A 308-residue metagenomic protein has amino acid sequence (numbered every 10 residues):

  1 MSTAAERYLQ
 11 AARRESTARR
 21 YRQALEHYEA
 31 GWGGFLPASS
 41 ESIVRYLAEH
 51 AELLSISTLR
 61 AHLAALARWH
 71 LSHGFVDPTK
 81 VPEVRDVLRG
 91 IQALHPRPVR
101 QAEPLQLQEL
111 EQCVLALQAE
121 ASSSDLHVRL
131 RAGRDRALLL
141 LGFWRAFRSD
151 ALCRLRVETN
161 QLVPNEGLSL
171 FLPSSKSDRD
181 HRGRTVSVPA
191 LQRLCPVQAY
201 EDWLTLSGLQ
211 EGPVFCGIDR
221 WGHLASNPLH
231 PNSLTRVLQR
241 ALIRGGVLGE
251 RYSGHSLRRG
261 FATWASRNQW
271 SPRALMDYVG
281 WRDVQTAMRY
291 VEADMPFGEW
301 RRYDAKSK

Functional and structural regions predicted by a protein language model:
M1-K308: Extended, non-catalytic subsegments within catalytic or DNA/protein-binding/adaptor domains
